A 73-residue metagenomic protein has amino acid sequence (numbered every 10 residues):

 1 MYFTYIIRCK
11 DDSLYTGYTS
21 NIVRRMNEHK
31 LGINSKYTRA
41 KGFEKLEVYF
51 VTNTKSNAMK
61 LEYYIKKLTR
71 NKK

Functional and structural regions predicted by a protein language model:
M1-R39, F43-T52, S56-K66, N71: GIY-YIG nuclease catalytic motif and its immediate N-terminal context
